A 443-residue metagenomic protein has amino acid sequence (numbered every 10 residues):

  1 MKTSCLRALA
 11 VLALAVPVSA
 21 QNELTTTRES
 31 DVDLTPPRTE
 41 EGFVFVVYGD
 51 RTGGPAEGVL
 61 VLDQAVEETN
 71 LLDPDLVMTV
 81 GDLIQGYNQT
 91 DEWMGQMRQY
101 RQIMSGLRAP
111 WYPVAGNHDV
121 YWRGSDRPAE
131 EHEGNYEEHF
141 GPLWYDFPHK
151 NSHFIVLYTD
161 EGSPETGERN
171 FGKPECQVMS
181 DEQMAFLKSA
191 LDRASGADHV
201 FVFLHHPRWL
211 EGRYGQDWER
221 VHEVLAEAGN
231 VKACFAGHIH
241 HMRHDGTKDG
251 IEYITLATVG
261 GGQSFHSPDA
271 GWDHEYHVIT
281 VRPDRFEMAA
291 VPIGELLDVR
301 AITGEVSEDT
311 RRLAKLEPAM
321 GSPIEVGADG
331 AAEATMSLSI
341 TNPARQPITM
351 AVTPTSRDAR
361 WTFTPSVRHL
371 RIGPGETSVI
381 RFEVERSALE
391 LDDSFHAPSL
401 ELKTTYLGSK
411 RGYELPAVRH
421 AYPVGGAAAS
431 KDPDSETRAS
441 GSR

Functional and structural regions predicted by a protein language model:
A20-W93, S189, E211: N-terminal active-site segment of His-dependent metallophosphoesterases
L24-S30, Q89-G196, E219-A233, H241-F286: Extended active-site neighborhood of metal-dependent phosphoesterases/phosphodiesterases
D50, G81-D82, G116-N117, H205 (+1 more regions): Active-site glycine-centered loops adjacent to acidic/histidine catalytic or metal-binding residues that shape
I84, L191-E211: Short acidic, glycine-rich surface-loop motifs adjacent to enzyme active sites
V326-A328, L338-Q346: Asparagine-centered strand-capping/turn motif at beta-strand->loop junctions
R345-R360: Short acidic, flexible loop segments centered on an aromatic residue
W361-E390: Intrinsically disordered, low-complexity Pro/Gly/Ser/Thr-rich segments with frequent PxxP/GP/PP motifs and embedded
R386-E436: Terminal connector regions
